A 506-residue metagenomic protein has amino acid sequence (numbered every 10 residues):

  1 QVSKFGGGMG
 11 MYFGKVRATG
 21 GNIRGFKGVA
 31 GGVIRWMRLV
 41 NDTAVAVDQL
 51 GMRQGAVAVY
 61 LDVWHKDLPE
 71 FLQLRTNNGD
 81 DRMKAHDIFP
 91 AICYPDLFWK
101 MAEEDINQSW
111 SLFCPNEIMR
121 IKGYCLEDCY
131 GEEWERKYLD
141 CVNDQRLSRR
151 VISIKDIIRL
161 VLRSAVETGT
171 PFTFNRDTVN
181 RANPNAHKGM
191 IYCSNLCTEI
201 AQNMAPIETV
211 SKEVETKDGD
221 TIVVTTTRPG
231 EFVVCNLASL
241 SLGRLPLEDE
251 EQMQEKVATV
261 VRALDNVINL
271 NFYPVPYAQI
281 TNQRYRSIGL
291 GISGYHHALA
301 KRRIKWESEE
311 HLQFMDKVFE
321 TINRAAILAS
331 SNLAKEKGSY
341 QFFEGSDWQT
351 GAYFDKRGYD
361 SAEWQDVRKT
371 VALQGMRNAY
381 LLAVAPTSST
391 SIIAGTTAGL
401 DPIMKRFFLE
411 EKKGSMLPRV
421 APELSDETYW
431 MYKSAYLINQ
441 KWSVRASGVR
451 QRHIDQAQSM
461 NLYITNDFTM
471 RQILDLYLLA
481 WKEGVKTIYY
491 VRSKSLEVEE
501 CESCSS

Functional and structural regions predicted by a protein language model:
Q1-S239, P246-L247, Y273, Y277 (+2 more regions): Active-site cavity-forming subdomains of large catalytic enzyme subunits
F5-R17, A56-V59, R302-S308, M460 (+1 more regions): Glycine-rich phosphate/pyrophosphate-binding loops and their adjacent beta-strand/loop elements at enzyme active sites
F13-T19, V59-D67, I92-C93, P115-K122 (+7 more regions): A glycine-rich phosphate-binding loop feature that marks nucleotide/adenosyl-phosphate handling sites
I23-V29, V57-V59, G79-A85, L245 (+5 more regions): Short beta-alpha connecting loops at secondary-structure transitions that line or flank enzyme active sites
M52, K256-Q279, K305-T387, L476: Internal maturation/activation junctions in enzymes
V63-D67, V261-N269, T281-R303: Core structural elements
T198-Q202, L264, I268-N269, Y353 (+3 more regions): Catalytic alpha/beta core of large soluble enzyme barrels
D220-T225, P274-Y285, A298-R302, D366-V367 (+2 more regions): Active-site-adjacent structural elements in folded domains
